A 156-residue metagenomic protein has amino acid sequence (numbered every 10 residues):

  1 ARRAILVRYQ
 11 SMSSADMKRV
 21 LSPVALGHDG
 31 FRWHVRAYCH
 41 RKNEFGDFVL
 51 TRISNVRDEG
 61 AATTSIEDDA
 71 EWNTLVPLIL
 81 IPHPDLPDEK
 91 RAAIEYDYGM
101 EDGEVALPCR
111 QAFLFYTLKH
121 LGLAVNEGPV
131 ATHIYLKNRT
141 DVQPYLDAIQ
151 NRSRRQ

Functional and structural regions predicted by a protein language model:
A1-E89, A93-Y98: Core beta-strand-centered patch of the WYL/Sm-like small regulatory domain
T74-Q156: Polybasic (Lys/Arg-rich)
